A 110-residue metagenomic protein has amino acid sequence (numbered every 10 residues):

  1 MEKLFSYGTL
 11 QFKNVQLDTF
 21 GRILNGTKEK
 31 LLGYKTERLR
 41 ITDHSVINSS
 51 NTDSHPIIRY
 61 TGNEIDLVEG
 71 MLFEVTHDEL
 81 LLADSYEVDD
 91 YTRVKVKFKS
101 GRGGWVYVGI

Functional and structural regions predicted by a protein language model:
M1-I110: Glycine-aromatic micro-motifs
